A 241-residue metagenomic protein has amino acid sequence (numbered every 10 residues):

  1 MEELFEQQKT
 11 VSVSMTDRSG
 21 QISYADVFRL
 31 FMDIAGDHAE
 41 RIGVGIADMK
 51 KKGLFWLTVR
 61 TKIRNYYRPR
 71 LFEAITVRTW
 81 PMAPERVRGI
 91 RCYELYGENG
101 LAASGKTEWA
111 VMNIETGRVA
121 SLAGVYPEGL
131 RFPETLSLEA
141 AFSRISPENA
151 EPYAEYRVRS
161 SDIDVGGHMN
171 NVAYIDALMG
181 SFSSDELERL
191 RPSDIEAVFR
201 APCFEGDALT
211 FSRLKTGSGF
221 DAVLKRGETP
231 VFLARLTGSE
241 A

Functional and structural regions predicted by a protein language model:
M1-T58, K106, N113-R191: Hot-dog-fold acyl-thioester-processing enzymes
E2-Q7, K62-Y66, R70-I145, F199-E205 (+1 more regions): HotDog/MaoC-like acyl-thioester-processing domains
V13-M15, T61, Y67, S160 (+2 more regions): Short, well-ordered turn and helix-capping elements at secondary-structure junctions
I46-A47, L54, F72-E73, R91-C92 (+2 more regions): Short, positively charged
V59, E73, S193-I195: Short Pro/Gly-enriched beta-strand edge/turn motifs at strand-loop
Y156-L236: Acidic/His-leaning functional-site neighborhoods
